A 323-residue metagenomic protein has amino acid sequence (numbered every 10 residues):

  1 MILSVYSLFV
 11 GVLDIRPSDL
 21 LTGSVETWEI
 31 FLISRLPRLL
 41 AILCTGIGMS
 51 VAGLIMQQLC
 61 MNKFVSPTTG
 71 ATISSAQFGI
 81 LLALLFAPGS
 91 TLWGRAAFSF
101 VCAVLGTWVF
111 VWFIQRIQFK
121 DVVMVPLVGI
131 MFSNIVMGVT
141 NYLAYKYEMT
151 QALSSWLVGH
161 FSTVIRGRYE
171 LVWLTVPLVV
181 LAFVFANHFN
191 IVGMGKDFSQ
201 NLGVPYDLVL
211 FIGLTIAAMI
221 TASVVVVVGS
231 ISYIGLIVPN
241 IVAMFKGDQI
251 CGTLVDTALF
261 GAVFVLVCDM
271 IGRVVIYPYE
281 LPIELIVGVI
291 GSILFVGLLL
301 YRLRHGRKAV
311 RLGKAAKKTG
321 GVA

Functional and structural regions predicted by a protein language model:
M1-A323: Alpha-helical transmembrane segments in inner-membrane proteins
